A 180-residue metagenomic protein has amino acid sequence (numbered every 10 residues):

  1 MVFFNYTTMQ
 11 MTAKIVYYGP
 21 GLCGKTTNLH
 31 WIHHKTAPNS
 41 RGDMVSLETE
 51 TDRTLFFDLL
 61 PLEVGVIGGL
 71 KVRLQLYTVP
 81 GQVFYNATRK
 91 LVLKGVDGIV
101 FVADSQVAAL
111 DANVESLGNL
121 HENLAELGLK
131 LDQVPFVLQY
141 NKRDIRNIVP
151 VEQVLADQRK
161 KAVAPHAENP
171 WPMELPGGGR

Functional and structural regions predicted by a protein language model:
M1, L59-E63, V114-A125: Short, well-ordered amphipathic alpha-helices
V2-T51: Conserved G1/Walker A P-loop phosphate-binding module
T8, D52-L55, G65-L70, K90-G95 (+2 more regions): Conserved catalytic network of the ASCE P-loop NTPase/AAA+ motor domain
Y17, F101, L138-Y140: Structural beta-sheet core signal
M44-A87: Switch I (G2) and immediately adjacent beta-strands of P-loop GTPase domains
V79-Q82, G95-G118, E126-L131, R143-I148: Conserved Switch II/interswitch segment of TRAFAC-class P-loop GTPases
V137, D144-R180: Canonical P-loop GTPase G-domain recognition
